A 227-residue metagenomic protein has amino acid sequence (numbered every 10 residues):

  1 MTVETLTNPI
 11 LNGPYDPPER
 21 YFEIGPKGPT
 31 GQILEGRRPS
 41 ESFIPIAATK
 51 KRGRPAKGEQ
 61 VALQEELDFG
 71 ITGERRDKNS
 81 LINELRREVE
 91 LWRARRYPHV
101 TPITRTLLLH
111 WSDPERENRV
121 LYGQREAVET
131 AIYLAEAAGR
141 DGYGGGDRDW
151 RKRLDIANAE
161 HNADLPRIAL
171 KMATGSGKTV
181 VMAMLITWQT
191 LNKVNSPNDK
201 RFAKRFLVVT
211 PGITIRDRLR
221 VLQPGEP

Functional and structural regions predicted by a protein language model:
M1-P227: RecA-like P-loop NTPase motor core of helicase/translocase proteins
